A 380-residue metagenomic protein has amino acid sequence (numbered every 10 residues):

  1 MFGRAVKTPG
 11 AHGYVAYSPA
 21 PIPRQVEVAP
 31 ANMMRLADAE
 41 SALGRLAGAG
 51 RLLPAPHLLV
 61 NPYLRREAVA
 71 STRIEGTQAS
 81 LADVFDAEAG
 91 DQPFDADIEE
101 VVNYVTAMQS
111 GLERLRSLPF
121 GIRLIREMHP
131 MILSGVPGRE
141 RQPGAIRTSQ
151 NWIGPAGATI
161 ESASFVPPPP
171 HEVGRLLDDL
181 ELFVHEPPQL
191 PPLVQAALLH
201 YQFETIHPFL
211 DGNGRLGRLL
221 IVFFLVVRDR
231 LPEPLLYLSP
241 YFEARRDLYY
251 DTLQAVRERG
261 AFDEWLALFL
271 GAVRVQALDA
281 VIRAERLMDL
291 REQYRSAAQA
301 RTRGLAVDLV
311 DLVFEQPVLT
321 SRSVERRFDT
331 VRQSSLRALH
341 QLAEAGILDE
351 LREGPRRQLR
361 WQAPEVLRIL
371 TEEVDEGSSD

Functional and structural regions predicted by a protein language model:
M1-D380: FIC/Doc superfamily catalytic core
